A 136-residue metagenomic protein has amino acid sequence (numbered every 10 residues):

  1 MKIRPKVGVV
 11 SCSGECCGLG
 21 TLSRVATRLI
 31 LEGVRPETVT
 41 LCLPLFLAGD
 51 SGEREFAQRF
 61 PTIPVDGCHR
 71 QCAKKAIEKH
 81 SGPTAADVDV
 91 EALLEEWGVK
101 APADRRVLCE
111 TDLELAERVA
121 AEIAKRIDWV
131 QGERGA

Functional and structural regions predicted by a protein language model:
M1-A136: Iron-sulfur-associated redox domains of electron-transfer enzymes in respiratory and anaerobic energy metabolism
